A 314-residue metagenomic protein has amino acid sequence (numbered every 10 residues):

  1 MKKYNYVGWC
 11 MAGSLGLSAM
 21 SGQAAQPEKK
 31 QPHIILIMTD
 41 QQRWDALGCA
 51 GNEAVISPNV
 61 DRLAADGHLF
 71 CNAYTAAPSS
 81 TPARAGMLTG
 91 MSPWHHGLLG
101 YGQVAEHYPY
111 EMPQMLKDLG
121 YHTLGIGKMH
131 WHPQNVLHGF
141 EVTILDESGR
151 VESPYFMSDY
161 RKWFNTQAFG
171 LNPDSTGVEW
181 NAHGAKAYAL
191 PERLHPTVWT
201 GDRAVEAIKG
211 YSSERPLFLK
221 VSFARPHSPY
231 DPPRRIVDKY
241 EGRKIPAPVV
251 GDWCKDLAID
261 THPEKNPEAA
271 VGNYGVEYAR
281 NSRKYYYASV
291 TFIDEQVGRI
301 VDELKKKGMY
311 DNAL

Functional and structural regions predicted by a protein language model:
K2-M11, L15-L17, G22-L314: Formylglycine-dependent sulfatase
